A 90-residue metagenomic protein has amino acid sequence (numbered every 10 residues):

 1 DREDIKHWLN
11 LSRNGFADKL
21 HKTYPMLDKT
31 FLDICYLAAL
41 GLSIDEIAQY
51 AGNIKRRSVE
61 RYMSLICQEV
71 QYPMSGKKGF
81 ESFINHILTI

Functional and structural regions predicted by a protein language model:
R2-I90: Cytosolic nucleotide-binding catalytic cores of signal-transduction proteins
